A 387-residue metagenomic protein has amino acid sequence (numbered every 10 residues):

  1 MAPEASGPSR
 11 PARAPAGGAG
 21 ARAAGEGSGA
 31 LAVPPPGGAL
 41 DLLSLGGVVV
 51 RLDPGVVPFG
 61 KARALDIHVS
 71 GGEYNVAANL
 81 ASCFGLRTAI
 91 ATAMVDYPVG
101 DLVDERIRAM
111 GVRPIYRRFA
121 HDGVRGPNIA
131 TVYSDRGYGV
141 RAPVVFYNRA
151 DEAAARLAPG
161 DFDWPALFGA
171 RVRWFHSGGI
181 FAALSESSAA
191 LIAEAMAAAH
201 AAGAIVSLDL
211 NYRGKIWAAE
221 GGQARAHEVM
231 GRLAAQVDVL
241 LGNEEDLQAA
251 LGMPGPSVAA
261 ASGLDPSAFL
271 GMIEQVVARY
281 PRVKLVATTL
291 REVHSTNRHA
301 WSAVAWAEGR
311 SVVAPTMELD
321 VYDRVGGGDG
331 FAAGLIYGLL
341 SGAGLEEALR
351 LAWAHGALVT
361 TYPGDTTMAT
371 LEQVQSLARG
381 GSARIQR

Functional and structural regions predicted by a protein language model:
A2-P15, G20-G60: Positively charged, low-complexity intrinsically disordered leader regions
P58-A78: Short catalytic helix/loop segments, enriched in acidic residues and glycine and frequently bearing histidine
H68, V76-R87, A109, G338-S341: Alpha-helix C-terminal capping segments
R87-G179, V374-R387: Conserved N-terminal subdomain of the carbohydrate kinase-like
I90, V206-L208, L240: Hydrophobic faces of well-ordered beta-strands that scaffold small-molecule active sites in alpha/beta enzyme cores
A190-G203, E228-Q236: Catalytic-core regions built around general acid/base machinery
K215-G309: Conserved phosphate/ATP/ADP-binding segment of small-molecule kinases
T296, V312-G381, I385-R387: Conserved post-catalytic alpha-helical subdomain immediately downstream of the catalytic base and nucleotide-binding
